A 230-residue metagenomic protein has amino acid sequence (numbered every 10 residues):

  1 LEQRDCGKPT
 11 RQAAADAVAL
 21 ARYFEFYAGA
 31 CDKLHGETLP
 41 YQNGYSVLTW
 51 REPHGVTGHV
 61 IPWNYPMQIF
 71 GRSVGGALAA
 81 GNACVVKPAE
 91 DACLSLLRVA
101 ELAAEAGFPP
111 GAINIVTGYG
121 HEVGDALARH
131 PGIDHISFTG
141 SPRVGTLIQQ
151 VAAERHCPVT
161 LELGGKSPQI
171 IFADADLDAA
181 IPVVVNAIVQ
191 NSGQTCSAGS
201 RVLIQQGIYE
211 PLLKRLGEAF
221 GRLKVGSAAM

Functional and structural regions predicted by a protein language model:
L1-R4, L34-P40, C196-S197, A228-M230: Short coil/turn segments at secondary-structure boundaries
L1-T10, G207: N-terminal alpha-helical segment of soluble enzymes
Q3, Y23-F26, H35-A179: Rossmann-like NAD(P) dinucleotide-binding subdomain of oxidoreductase/dehydrogenase enzymes
G7-L34: Long amphipathic alpha-helix in the N-terminal Rossmann-like dinucleotide-binding domain of NAD(P)-dependent
D16-L20, Y119, V123, S200: Short, conserved alpha-helical segments within structured domains
E25-L39, G221-A228: Proline-centered turn/helix-capping motifs that create local helix->coil transitions or kinks
H135, R143-M230: ALDH superfamily catalytic-core signature
